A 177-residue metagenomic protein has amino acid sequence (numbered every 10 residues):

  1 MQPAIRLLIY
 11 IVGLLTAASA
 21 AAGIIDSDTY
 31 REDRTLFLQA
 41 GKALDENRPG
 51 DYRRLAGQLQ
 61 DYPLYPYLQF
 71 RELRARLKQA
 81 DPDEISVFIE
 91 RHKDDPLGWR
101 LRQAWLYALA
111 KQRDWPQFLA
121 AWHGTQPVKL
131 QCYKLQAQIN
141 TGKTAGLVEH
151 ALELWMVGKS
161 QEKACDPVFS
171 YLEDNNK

Functional and structural regions predicted by a protein language model:
M1-L8: Bacterial N-terminal signal peptides that target proteins for export
A17-A21: N-terminal signal peptide c-region/cleavage motif recognized by signal peptidases
G23-K177: Alpha-helical solenoid repeat scaffolds
